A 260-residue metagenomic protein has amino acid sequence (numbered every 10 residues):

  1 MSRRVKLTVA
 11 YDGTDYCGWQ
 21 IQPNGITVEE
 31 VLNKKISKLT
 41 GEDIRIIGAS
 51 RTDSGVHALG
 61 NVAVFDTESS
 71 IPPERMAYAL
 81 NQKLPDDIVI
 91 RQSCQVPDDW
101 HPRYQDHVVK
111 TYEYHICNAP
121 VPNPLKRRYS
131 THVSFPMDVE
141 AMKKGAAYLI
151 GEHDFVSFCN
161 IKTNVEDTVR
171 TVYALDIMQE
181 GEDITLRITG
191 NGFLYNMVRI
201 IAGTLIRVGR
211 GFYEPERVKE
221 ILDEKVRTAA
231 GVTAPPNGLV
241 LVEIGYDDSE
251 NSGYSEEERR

Functional and structural regions predicted by a protein language model:
M1-R260: Structured-RNA-binding interfaces characteristic of tRNA pseudouridine synthases
